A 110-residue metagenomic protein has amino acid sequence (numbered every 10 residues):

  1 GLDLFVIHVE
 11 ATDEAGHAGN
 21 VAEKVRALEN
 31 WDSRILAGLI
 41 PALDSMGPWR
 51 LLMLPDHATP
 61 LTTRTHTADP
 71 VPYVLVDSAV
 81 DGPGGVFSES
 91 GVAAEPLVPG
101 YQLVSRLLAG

Functional and structural regions predicted by a protein language model:
G1-G110: Feature captures the catalytic ectodomains and active-site-proximal regions of enzymes that hydrolyze or transfer
